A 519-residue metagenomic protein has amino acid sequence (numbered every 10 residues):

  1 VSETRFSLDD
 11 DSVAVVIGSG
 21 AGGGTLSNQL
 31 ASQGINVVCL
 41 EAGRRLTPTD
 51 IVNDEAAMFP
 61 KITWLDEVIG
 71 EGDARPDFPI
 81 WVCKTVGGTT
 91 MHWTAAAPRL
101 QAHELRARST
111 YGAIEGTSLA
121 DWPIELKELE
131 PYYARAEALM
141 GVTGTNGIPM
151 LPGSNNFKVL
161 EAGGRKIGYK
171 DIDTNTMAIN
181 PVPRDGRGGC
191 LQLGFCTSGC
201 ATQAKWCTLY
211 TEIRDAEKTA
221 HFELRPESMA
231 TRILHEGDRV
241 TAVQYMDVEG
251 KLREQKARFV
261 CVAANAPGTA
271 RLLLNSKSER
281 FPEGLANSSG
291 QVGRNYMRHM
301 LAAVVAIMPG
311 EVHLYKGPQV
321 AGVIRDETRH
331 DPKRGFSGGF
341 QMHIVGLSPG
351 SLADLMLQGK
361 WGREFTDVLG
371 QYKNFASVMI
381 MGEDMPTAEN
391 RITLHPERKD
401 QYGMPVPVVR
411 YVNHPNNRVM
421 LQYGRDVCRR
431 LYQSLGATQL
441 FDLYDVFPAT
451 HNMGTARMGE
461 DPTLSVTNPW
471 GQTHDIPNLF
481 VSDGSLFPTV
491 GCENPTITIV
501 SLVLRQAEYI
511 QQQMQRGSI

Functional and structural regions predicted by a protein language model:
F6-G22: Beta1/beta-strand and adjacent pyrophosphate-binding region of the FAD-binding site in flavoprotein oxidoreductases
G20-A21, P267, L486: Residue-level detector of alpha-helix initiation sites
Q29-S32, N36-V38, G43-D54, T219 (+6 more regions): Glycine-rich loop(s) and the adjacent beta-strand/alpha-helix scaffold that form part
I35, A42-L100, P131, E161 (+1 more regions): N-terminal FAD cofactor-binding segment of flavoenzymes
G72-R75, T110-A230, D445-V446, N452 (+1 more regions): Conserved redox-cofactor binding core of oxidoreductases
A74-I80, V86-T89, R99, E104-A107 (+7 more regions): FAD cofactor-binding and catalytic pocket of flavoenzymes
D173-A178, G188-C196, T231-E236, K373-D384 (+3 more regions): A glycine-rich dinucleotide-binding beta-alpha-beta segment and adjacent secondary-structure elements that constitute
T489-E508: A conserved FAD-binding loop/helix module that cradles the flavin
